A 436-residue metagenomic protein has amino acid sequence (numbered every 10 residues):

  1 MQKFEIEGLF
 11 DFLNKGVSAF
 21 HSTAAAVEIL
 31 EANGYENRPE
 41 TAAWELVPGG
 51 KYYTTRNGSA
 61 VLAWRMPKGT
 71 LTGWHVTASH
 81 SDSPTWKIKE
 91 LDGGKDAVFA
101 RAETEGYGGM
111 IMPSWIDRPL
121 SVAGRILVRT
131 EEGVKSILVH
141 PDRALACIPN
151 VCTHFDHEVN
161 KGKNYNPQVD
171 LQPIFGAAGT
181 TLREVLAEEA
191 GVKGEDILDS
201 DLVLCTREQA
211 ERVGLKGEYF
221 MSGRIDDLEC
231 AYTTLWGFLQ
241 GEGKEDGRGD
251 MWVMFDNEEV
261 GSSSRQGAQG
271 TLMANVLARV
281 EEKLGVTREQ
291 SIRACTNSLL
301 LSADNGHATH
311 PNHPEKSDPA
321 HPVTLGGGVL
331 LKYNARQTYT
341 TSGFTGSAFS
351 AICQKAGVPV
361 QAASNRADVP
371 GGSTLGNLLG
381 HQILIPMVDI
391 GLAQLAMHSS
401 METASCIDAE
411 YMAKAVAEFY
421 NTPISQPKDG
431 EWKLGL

Functional and structural regions predicted by a protein language model:
M1-L436: N-terminal hydrophobic/helix-forming segments and targeting peptides
